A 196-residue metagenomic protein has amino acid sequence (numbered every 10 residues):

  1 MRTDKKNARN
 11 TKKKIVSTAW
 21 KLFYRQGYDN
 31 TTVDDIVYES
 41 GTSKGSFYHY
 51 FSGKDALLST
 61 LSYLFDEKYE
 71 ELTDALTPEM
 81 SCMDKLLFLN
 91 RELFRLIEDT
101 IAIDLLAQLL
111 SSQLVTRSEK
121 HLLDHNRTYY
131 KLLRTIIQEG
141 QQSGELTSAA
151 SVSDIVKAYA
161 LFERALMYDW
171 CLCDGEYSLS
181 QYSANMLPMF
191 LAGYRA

Functional and structural regions predicted by a protein language model:
M1-Q26, N30-T42, A56: Basic, helix-initiating cap at the start of DNA-binding domains
R2, F88-R95, K131, T135-S143 (+2 more regions): C-terminal peripheral helix-coil segments that are non-catalytic and often amphipathic
G41-F51: Short hydrophobic/aromatic patch on the recognition helix
F51, L58-F65: Alpha-helical DNA-contacting segments of helix-turn-helix folds
T60, D74-T100, V152-Y159, S180: Hydrophobic alpha-helical connector segments
D84, H121-N126, Q142-A158, Y177-Q181: All-alpha amphipathic helical-bundle segments outside canonical DNA-binding/catalytic cores that form hydrophobic
F94-R134, E145: Short secondary-structure transition hinges
